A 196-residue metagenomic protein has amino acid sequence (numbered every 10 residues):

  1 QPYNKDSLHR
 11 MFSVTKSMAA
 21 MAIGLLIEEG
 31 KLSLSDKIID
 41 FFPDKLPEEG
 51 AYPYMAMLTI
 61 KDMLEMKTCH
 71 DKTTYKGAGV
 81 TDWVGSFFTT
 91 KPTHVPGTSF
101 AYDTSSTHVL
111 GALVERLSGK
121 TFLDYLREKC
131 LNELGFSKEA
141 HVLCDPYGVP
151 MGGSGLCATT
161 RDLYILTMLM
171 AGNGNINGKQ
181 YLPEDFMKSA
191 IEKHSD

Functional and structural regions predicted by a protein language model:
Q1-M11: Short, conserved catalytic-motif segment at the N-terminal edge
P2, Y54-L58, T81, T93: Extracellular/periplasmic catalytic domains that process cell-envelope and extracellular macromolecules
N4-D6, T90-P96, S106-H108, C144-G152: Flexible glycine/proline-enriched surface loops and loop-helix/loop-strand junctions
L8-H9, P47-A51, V95-S99, A112-R116 (+1 more regions): Second-shell loop/turn segments in exported
F12-K31, M63, F87, F100-C130 (+1 more regions): Alpha-helical scaffold elements that line and support the substrate/ligand-binding pocket of soluble hydrolases
E29-T68, T89, S118-S154, A158: Active-site helix/loop module of the DD-peptidase/beta-lactamase fold, centered on the serine-lysine SxxK catalytic
K72-H94, T98-A101, G155, E184 (+1 more regions): Flexible, surface-exposed loop/gating regions in the mature catalytic domains of secreted/periplasmic hydrolases
D124, E139-D196: Penicillin-binding protein/beta-lactamase superfamily catalytic region
